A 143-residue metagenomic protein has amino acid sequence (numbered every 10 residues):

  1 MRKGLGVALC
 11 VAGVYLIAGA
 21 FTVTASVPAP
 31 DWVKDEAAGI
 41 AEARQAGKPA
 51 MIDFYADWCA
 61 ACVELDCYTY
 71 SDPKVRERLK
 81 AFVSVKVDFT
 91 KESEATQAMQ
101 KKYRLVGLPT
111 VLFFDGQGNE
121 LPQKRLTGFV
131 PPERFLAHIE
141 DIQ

Functional and structural regions predicted by a protein language model:
M1-V83, V87-Q143: Proteins that catalyze or organize thiol-disulfide redox chemistry and the adjacent proteostasis machinery handling
